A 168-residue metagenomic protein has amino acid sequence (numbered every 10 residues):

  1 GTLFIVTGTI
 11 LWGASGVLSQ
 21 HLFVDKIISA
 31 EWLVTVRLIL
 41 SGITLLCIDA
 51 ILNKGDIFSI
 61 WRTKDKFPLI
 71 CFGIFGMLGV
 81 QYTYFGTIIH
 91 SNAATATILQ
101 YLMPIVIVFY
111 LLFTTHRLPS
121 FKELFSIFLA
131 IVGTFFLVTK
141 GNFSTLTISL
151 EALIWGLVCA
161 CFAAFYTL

Functional and structural regions predicted by a protein language model:
G1-T35, T145-L168: Glycine-/small-residue-enriched transmembrane alpha-helix faces in small-molecule transporters and effluxers
L3, T7, T35-L40, F67 (+6 more regions): Hydrophobic residues within alpha-helical transmembrane segments of multi-pass solute transporters/permease subunits
G13, V17, I39, L46 (+5 more regions): Hydrophobic/small/kink-forming positions within alpha-helical transmembrane segments of polytopic membrane proteins
W32-I39, I43, Y84-L118, C159: Specific alpha-helical transmembrane segments that line the substrate/conduction pathway and gating interfaces
S41-R62, F109, I131-T147: Membrane-interface helix-cap regions at the ends of transmembrane helices in multi-pass membrane proteins
L52-A94, F136: Specific transmembrane alpha-helical segments of multi-pass solute transporters/efflux pumps, especially DMT/EamA
G55-K64, F113-K122, L168: Membrane-interface helix-boundary motifs at transmembrane edges
Q100, F113-F136, L146-L153: Loop-to-transmembrane alpha-helix entry segments
